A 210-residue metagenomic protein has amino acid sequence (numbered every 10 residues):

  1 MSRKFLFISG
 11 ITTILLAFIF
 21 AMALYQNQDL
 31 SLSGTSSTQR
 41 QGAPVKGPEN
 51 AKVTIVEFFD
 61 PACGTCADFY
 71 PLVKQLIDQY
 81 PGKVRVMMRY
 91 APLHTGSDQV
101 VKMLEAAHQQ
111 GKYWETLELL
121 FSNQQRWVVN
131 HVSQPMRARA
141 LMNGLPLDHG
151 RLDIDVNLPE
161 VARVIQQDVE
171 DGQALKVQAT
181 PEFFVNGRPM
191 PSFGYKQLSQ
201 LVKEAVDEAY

Functional and structural regions predicted by a protein language model:
M1-A23, A140-Y210: C-terminal cap of thioredoxin/glutaredoxin-like
A21-L32: Hydrophobic single-pass membrane-insertion segments
S33-G34, G64, E160-V161: Short, flexible loop segments at the rims of nucleotide/cofactor-binding pockets, characterized by
S36-V53, D78: A short beta-strand-turn-helix
S37-T38, D68, V164: Short secondary-structure boundary/capping elements
R40-Q41, V73, E170: Alpha-helical scaffolding within the catalytic cores of extracellular/periplasmic polymer-degrading hydrolases
P48, E57, S192: Conserved strand-loop elements at the edges of beta-sheets that form or border functional pockets
A51, V56-A62, A67-N143, Q173-Q178 (+1 more regions): Structural alpha/beta surface segment adjacent to cysteine/selenocysteine redox centers across thiol/disulfide enzymes
